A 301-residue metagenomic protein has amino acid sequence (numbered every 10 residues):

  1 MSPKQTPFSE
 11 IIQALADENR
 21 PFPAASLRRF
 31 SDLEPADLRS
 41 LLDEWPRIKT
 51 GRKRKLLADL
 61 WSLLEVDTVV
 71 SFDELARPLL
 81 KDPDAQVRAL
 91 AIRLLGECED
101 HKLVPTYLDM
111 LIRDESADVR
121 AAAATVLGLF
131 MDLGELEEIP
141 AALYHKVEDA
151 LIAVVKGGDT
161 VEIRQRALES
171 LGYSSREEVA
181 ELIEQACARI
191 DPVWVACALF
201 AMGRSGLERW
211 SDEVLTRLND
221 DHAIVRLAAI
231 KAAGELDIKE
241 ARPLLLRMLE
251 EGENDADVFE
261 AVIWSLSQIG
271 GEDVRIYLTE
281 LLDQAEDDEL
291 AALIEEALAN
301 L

Functional and structural regions predicted by a protein language model:
S2-E10, L33-W45, V66-K81, D100-R113 (+5 more regions): Amphipathic alpha-helical scaffolding segments comprising HEAT/armadillo-like alpha-solenoid repeats
I11-R20, P46, T50-A58, A122-L133: HEAT-repeat alpha-solenoid elements in large eukaryotic scaffold proteins
R20, P35, T50-R54, A85-Q86 (+11 more regions): Alpha-helix N-cap/helix-start positions at coil->helix boundaries
P21-A24, R54, A58, A89-L90 (+9 more regions): Alpha-solenoid HEAT/ARM repeat scaffold
L27-D32, W61, D67, P78 (+1 more regions): Extended alpha-solenoid helical-repeat scaffolds
A58, R93, T125-L129, E169 (+4 more regions): Residue-level signature of alpha-solenoid helical repeat scaffolds
W61, G96, G128-L129, G172 (+4 more regions): Structural signature of alpha-helical solenoid repeat scaffolds
G271, T279-L301: Eukaryotic acidic, Ser/Thr-rich intrinsically disordered low-complexity regions
